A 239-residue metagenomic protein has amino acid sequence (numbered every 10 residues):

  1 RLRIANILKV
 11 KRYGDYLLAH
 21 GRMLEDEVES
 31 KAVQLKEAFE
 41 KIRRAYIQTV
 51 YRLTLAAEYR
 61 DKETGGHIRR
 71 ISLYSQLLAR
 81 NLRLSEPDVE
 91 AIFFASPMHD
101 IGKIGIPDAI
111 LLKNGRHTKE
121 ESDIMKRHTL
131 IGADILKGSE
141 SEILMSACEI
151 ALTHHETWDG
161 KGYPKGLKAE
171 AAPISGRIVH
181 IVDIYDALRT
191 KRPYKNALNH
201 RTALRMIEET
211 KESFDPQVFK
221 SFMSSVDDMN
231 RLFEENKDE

Functional and structural regions predicted by a protein language model:
I7-Y51, L55, Y59-K62: Amphipathic alpha-helical coiled-coil "transmission" helices that mediate dimerization and conformational coupling
E40, I47, Y51-E239: Metal-dependent catalytic cores of enzymes that make or break cyclic nucleotides and related phosphoester linkages
